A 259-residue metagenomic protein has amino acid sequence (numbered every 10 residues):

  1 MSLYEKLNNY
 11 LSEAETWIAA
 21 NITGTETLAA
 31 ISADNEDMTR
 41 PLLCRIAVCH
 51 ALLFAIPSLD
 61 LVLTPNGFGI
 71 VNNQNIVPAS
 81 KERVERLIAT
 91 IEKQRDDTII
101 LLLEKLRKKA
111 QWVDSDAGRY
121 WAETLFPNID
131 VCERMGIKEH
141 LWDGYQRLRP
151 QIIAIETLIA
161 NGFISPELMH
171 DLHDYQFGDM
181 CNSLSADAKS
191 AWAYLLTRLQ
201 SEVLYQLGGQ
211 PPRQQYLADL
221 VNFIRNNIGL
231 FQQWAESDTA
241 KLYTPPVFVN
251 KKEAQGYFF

Functional and structural regions predicted by a protein language model:
M1-C44, S58-F259: Conserved short "hinge" loops at termini or chain/domain junctions
A47: Catalytic-loop motifs flanking and including active-site residues across diverse enzymes
